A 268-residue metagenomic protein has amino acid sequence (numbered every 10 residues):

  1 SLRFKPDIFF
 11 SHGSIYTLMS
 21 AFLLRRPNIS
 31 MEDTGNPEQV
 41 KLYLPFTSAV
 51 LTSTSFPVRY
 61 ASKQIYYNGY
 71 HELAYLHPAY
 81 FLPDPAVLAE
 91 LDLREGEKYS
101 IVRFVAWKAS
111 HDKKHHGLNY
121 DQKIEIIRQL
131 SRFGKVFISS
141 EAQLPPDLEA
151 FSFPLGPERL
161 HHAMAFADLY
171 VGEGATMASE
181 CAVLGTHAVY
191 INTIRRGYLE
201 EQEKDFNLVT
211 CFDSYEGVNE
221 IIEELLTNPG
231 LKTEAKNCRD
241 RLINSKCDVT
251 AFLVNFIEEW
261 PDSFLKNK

Functional and structural regions predicted by a protein language model:
S1-Y60: Active-site and donor-binding regions of nucleotide-sugar-utilizing enzymes
L24, A165-A167, A182-H187: Conserved donor-binding/catalytic loop of nucleotide-activated donor transferases
S48-G117: A nucleotide-sugar donor-handling region in carbohydrate enzymes
Y66-N68, S152-G156, V209-V218: Short acidic-hydrophobic, aromatic-tinged amphipathic segments that line or gate anion-handling sites
V102, I124-G156: Catalytic donor nucleotide-activated moiety binding site of glycosyltransferases and closely related
E141-M177: Donor nucleotide-activated moiety binding/catalytic core segment of transferases that use nucleotide-activated donors
V183-R239: Catalytic binding pocket for nucleotide-activated donors in carbohydrate/polymer assembly enzymes
P229-K268: C-terminal amphipathic helix plus adjacent low-complexity, charged tail appended to glycosyltransferase catalytic
